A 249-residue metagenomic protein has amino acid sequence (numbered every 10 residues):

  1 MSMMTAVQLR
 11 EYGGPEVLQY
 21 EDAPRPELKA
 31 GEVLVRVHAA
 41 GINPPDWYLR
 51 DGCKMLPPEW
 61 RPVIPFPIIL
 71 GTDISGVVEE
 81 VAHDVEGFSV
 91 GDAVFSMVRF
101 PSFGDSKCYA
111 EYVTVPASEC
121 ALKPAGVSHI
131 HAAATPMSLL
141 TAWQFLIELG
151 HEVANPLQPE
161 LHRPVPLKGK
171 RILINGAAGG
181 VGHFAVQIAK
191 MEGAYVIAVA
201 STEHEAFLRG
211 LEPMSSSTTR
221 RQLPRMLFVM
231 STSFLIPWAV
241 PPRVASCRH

Functional and structural regions predicted by a protein language model:
M3, K168-K170, S231: Phosphate-coordination loops involved in phosphoryl transfer and adenosine-cofactor binding
P24-G41, K54-P101: Glycine-rich beta-strand-centered segment in the early N-terminal region that forms part of a ligand/cofactor-binding
W60-P67, T72, S96-I172: NAD(P)H dinucleotide-binding glycine-rich loop of Rossmann-like/cofactor-binding domains, especially the beta1-alpha1
V94, R171-I174, F234-L235: Conserved hydrophobic beta-strands of the Rossmann-like cofactor-binding core in SDR/related NAD(P)H-dependent
A133-R220: Mid-domain Rossmann-like dinucleotide-binding core that forms the NAD(H)/NADP(H) cofactor-binding site
P164-V165, I197, G210-L211, S215-H249: Glycine-rich cofactor phosphate-binding loops and adjacent beta1-alpha1 units of small-molecule cofactor enzyme domains
